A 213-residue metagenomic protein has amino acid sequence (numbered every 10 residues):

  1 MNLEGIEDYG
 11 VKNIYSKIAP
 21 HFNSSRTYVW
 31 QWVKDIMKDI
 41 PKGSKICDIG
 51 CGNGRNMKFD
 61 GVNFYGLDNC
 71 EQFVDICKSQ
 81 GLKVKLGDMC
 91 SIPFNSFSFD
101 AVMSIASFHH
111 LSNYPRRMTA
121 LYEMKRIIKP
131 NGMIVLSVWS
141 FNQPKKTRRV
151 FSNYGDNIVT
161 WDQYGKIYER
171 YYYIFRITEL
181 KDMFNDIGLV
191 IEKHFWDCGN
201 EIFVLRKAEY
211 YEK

Functional and structural regions predicted by a protein language model:
M1-C47, G52-S91, P115, T119 (+1 more regions): Class I (Rossmann-like) S-adenosyl-L-methionine-dependent methyltransferase catalytic domain, capturing the SAM-binding
C90-V102: A short acidic, Gly/Pro-enriched loop at the edge of an enzyme's catalytic core that lines a small-molecule cofactor
A101-P115: A short SAM/SAH-binding and catalytic strip from SAM-dependent methyltransferases
H110, I127, M183: Short alpha-helical functional segments enriched in proximate histidine and acidic residues
M118-P130: A short glycine-rich, Lys/Arg-flanked "PGG" loop and its adjoining helix->strand segment in the class I
